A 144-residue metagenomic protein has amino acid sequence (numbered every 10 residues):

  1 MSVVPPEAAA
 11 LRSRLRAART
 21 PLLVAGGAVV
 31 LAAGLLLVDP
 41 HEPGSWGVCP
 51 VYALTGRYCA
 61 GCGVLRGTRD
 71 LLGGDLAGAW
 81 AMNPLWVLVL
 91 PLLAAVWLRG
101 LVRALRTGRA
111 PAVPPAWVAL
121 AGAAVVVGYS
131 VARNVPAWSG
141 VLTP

Functional and structural regions predicted by a protein language model:
M1-V24: Polybasic, low-complexity association/targeting segments
R16-G34, N83-P111, V126: Short Fe-S-cluster ligation motifs
L35, R69, R99-V102, A132 (+1 more regions): Membrane-water interface at transmembrane helix exits
L35-S45, V135-S139: Helix-to-loop transition at the C-terminal end of transmembrane segments
P43-A81: Extracytosolic (periplasmic/ER-lumenal) interhelical loops and adjacent juxtamembrane/interface segments of multi-pass
S45-P50, A79-P84, P111-P114, V141-P144: Non-cytosolic membrane-interface motifs at loop->transmembrane helix junctions
A116-A124: Loop-to-helix entry and N-terminal half of a specific, functionally important transmembrane alpha helix in multi-pass
S130-P144: Juxtamembrane boundary at the C-terminal end of a transmembrane helix
